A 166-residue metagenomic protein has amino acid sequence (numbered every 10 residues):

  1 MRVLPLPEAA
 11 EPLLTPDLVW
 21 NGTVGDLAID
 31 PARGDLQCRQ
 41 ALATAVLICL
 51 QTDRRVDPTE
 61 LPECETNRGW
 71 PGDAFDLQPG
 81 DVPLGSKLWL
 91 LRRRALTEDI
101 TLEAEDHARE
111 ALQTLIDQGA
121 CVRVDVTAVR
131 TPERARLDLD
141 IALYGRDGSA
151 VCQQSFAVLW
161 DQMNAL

Functional and structural regions predicted by a protein language model:
M1-E110, A120-L166: Immediate N-terminus of the mature polypeptide
L115-Q118: Surface segments flanking catalytic/ligand-binding clefts of nucleic-acid enzymes
